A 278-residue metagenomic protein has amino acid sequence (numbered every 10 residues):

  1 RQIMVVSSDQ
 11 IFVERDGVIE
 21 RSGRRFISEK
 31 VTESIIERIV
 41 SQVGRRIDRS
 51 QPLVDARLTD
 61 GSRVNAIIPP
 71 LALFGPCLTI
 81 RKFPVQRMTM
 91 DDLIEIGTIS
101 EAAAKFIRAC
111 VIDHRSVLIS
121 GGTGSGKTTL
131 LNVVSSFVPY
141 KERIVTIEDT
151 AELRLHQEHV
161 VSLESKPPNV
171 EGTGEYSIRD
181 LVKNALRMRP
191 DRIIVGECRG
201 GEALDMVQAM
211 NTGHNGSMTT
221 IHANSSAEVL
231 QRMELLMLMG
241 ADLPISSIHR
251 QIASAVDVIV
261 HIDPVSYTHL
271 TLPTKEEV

Functional and structural regions predicted by a protein language model:
Q10-D113: P-loop NTP-binding catalytic core
V85-D92, S136-V182, V229-R232: P-loop NTPase switch/communication element
I119: Hydrophobic anchor at the beta1->P-loop junction of P-loop NTPases
G124: Walker A (P-loop) phosphate-binding loop of P-loop NTPases
K127: Conserved lysine of the Walker
E148, L153-V161, A185-P264: Conserved P-loop NTPase nucleotide-binding/switch module
T268-E277: Conserved small/polar residues in nucleotide/adenosyl-binding loops
